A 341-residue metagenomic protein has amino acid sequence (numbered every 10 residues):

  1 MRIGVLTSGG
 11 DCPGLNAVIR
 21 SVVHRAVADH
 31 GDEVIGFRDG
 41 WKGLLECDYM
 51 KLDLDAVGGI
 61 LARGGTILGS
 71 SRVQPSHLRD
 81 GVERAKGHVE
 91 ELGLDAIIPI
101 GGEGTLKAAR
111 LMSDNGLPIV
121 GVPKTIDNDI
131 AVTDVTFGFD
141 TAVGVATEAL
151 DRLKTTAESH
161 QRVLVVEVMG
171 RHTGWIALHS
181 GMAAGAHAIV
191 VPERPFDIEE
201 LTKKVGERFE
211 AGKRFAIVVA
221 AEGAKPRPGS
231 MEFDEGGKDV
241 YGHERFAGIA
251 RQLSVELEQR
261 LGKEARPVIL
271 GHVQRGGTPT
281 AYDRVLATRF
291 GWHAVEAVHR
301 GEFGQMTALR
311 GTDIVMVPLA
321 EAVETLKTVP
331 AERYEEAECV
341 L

Functional and structural regions predicted by a protein language model:
M1-L45: N-terminal phosphate-binding or glycine-rich loops at protein starts, especially the Walker A/P-loop of NTPases
A17-V22, E103-L117, A177: Short Gly/Thr/Asp-enriched flexible loops that form oxyanion-binding sites at enzyme active sites
G31, I35, S113-V145, V191-R194: Short, acidic/small-residue loops that bind anionic groups at enzyme active sites
G31-F37, T156-V163, R214-V218, S254 (+3 more regions): Flexible, glycine/charged-enriched surface loops at secondary-structure junctions
L44-P99, G104-T105, F137-G144, E148-A149: Glycine-rich oxoanion-binding loops at beta->alpha junctions
H88, A96-G101, L111, F139-A157 (+1 more regions): Accessory alpha-helical/coil subdomains and C-terminal extensions that flank or cap enzyme catalytic cores
Q252, Q305-L341: Phosphate-binding loop/pocket of nucleotide- and phosphate-handling active sites
